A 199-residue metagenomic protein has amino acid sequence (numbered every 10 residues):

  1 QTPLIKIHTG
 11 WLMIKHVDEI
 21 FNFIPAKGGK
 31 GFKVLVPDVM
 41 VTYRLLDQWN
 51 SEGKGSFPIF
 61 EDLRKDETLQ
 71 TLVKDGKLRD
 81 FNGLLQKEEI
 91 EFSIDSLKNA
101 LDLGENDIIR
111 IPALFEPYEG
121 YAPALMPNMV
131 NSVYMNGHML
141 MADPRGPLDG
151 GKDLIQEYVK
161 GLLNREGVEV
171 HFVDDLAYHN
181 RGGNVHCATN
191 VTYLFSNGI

Functional and structural regions predicted by a protein language model:
Q1-I199: Histidine/cysteine-enriched polar flanking segments
